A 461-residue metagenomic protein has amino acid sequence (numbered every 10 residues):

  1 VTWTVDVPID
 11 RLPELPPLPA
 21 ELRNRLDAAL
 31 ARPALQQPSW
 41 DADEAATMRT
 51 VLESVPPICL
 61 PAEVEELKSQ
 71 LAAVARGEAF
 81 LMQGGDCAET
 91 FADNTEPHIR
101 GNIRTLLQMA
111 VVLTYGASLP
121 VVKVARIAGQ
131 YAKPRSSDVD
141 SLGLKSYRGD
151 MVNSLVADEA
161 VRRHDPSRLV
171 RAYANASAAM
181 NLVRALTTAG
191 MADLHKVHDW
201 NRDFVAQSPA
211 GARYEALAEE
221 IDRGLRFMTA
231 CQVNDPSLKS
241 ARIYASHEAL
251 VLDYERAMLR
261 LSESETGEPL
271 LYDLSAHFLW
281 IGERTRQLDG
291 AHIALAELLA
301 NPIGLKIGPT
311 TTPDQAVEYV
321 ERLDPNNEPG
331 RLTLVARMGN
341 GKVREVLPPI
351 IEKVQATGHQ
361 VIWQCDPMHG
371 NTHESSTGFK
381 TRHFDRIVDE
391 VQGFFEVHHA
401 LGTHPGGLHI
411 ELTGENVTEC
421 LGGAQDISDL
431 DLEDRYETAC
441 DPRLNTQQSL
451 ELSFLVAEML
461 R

Functional and structural regions predicted by a protein language model:
V1-T2, A356: Polar low-complexity intrinsically disordered regions
T2-N153: Long, contiguous, compositionally biased segments that the model treats as domain-scale units
E66-K68, D289-H292, Y319, P348-I350: Glycine-rich, charged/polar anion/phosphate-binding loops that engage phosphate groups from diverse ligands
G85, A125, G308, D366-M368 (+1 more regions): Anionic group-transfer/hydrolysis microenvironments
A88-E89, D93-G339, R382, E390 (+3 more regions): Active-site-facing alpha/beta catalytic cores
A316-Y319, P325, R331-W363, H369-T418: Non-transmembrane, aqueous-exposed alpha-helical and coiled segments at domain scale
